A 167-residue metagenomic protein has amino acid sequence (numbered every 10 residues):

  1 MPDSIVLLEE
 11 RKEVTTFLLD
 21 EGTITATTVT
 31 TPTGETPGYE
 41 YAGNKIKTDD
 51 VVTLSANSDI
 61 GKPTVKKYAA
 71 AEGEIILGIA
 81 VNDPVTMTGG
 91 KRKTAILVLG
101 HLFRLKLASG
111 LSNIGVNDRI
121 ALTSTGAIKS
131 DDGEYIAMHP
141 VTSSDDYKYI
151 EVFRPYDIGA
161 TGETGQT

Functional and structural regions predicted by a protein language model:
P2-T164: Glycine-anchored, exposed beta-strand/edge motif detector
